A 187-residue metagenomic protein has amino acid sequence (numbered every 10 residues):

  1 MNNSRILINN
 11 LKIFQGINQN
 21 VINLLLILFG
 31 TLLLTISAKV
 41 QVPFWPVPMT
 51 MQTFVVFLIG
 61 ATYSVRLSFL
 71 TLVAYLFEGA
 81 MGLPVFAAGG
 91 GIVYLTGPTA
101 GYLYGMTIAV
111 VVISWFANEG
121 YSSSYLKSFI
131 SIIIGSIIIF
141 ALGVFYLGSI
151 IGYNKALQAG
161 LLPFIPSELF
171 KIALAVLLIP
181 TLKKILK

Functional and structural regions predicted by a protein language model:
N2-F69: Hydrophobic transmembrane alpha-helices
N2-Q15, L28-F29, I36, I92-F140: Short helix-perturbing small/polar motifs within transmembrane alpha-helices
G16-Q19, W45-T50, G91-G101, F129 (+2 more regions): Interfacial loop-to-helix junctions that mark the boundaries of transmembrane helices in multi-pass membrane
L24-F29, F54-L58, S68-V73, T99 (+5 more regions): Hydrophobic alpha-helical transmembrane segments
L28, L32, I36, L58 (+10 more regions): Generic alpha-helical transmembrane segments of integral inner-membrane proteins, especially permease/transport modules
I36, V40, T62, G89 (+3 more regions): Helix-loop junctions at the membrane-solvent interface of multi-pass transporters, primarily the C-terminal
A38-P48, L76-A109: Interfacial aromatic-anchored transmembrane helix boundaries in multi-pass membrane proteins
S122-K187: Membrane-embedded alpha-helical hairpins and interfacial helices in multi-pass inner-membrane proteins
